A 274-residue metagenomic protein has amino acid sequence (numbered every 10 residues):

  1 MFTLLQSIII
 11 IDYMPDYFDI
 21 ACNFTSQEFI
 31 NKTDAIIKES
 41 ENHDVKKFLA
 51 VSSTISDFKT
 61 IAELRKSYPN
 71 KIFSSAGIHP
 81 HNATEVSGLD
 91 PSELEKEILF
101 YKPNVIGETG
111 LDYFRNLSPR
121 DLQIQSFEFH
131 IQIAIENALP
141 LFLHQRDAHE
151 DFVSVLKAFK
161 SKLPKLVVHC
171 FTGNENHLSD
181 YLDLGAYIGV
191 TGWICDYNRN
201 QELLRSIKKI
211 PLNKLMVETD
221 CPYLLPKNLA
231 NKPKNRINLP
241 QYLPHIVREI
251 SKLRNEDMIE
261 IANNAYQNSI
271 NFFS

Functional and structural regions predicted by a protein language model:
F2-S274: Mid-domain alpha/beta scaffold segments of enzyme catalytic cores
